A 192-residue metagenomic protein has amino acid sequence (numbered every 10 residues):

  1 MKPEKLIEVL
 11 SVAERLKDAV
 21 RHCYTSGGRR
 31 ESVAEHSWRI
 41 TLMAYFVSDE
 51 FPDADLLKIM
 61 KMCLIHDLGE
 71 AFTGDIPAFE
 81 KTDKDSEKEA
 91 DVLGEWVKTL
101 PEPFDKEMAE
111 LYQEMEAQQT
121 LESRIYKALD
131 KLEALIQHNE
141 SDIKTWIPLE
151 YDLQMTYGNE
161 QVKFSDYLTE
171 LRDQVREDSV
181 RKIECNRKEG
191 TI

Functional and structural regions predicted by a protein language model:
M1-I192: Active-site helical microenvironments for divalent-metal-assisted chemistry
